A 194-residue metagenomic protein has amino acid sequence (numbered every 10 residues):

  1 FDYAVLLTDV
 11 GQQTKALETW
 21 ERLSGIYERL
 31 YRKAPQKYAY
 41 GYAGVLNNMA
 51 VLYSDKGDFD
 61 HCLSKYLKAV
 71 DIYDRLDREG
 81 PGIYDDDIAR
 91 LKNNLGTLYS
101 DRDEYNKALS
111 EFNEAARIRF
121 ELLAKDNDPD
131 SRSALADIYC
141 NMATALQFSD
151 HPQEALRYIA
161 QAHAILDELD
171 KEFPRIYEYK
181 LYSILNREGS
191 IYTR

Functional and structural regions predicted by a protein language model:
F1-D9, Y40-D55, D86-D101, D130-F148 (+1 more regions): Conserved alpha-helical positions within TPR/SEL1-like repeat arrays
K33-Y40, E79-D86, D126-S133, E172-Y179: Residue signature of alpha-solenoid helical repeat architecture, marking inter-repeat boundaries and helix-start
